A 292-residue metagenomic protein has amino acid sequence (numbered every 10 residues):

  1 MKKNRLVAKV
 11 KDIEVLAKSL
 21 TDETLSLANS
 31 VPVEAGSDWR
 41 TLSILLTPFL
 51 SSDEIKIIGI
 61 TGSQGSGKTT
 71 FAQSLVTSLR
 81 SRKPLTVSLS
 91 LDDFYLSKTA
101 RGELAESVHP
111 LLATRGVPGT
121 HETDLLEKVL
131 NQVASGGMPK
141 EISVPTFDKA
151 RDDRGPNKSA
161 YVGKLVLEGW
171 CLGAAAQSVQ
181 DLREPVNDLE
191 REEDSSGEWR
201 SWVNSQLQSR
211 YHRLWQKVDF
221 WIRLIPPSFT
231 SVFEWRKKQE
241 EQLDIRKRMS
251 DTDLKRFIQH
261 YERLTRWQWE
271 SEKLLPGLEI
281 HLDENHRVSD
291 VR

Functional and structural regions predicted by a protein language model:
M1-S37: Charged, amphipathic alpha-helical linker segments immediately N-terminal to NTP-binding catalytic cores
K2-E14, W39, C171-R292: Conserved NTP phosphate-binding and transfer environment spanning the P-loop NTPase/kinase superfamily
V31, V87-S90, F94-K149: Conserved nucleotide-sensing/catalytic segment adjacent to the nucleotide-binding pocket in NTP-handling enzymes
I57-T61: Short hydrophobic/aromatic beta-strand immediately N-terminal to the Walker A/P-loop
G65: Walker A (P-loop) phosphate-binding loop of P-loop NTPases
K68: Conserved lysine of the Walker
F71, L75: Hydrophobic positions on the alpha1 helix immediately C-terminal to the Walker A/P-loop
T77-V87: Post-Walker A helix-loop "phosphate-sensing" segment adjacent to the P-loop in P-loop NTPases
